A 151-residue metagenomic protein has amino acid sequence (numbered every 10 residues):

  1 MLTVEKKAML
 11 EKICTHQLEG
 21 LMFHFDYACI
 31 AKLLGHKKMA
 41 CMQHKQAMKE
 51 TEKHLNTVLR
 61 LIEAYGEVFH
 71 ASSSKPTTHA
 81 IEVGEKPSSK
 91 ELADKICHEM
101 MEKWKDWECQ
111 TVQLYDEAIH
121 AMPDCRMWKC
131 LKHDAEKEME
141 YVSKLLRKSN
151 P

Functional and structural regions predicted by a protein language model:
M1, Q113, K144-L145: Acidic/proline-rich low-complexity IDRs
M1-A8, D26-L34, K38, V68-P87: Conserved catalytic-core motifs characterized by acidic clusters
E5-A8, K12-K53: N-terminal leader/targeting helix
K6-H16, G20-Y27, R60, H79-Y141: Acidic/histidine-rich alpha-helical segments that form the ligand environment of transition-metal centers
I30-L33, H120-A121, P151: Secondary-structure boundary motif
L33-T77, V142-N150: Conserved alpha-helical segments that form or flank metal/cofactor-binding pockets of metalloenzymes
